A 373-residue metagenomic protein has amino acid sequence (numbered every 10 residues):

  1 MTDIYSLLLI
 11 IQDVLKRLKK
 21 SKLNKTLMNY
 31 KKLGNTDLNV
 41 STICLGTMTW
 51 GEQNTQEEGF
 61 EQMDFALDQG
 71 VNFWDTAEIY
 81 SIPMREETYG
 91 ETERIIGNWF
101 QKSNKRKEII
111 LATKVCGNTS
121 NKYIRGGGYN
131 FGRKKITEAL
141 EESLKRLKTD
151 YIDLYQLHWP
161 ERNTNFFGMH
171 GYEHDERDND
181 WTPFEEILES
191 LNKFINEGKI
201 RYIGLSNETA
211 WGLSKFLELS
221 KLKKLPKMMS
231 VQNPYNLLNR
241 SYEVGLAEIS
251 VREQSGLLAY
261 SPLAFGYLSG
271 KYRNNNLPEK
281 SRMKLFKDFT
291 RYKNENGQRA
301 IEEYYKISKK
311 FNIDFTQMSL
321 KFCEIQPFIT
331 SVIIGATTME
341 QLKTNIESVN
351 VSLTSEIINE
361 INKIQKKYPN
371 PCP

Functional and structural regions predicted by a protein language model:
M1-T26: N-terminal amphipathic/basic-hydrophobic helices that include classical n-h-c signal peptides and signal-anchor
L9, L23-K114, K134, D150: N-terminal binding-site loop/beta-alpha segment at the start of enzyme catalytic domains that lines or forms
M48-Q56, I124-K134, D175-N179: Active-site mouth loops of central-metabolism enzymes
G59, T92, I136, L140 (+3 more regions): Aromatic/hydrophobic pocket-lining residues that form the small-molecule binding cavity in soluble enzyme cores
E87, G117-N130, N163-E173: Surface-exposed, active-site-proximal loop segments in enzymatic domains
G132-Y151: An active-site-proximal structural segment forming one wall of the substrate-binding cleft that immediately precedes
L147-F166: Active-site groove signature of glycoside hydrolases
P160-K363: Beta/alpha (TIM)-barrel catalytic core signal, keyed to glycine-rich beta->alpha loops juxtaposed to Asp/Glu that bind
